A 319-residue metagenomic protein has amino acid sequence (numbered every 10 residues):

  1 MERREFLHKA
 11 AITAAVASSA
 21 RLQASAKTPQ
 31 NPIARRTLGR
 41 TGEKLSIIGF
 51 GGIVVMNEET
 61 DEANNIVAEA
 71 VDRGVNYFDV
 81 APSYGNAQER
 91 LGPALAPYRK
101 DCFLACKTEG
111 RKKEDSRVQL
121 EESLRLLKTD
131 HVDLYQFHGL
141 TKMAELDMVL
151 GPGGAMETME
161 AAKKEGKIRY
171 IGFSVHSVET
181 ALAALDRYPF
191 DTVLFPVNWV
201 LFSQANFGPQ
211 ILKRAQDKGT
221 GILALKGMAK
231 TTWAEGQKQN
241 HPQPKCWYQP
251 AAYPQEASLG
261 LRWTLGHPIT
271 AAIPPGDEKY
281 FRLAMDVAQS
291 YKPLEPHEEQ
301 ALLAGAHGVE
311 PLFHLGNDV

Functional and structural regions predicted by a protein language model:
M1-C102, T158, K164: N-terminal binding-site loop/beta-alpha segment at the start of enzyme catalytic domains that lines or forms
R4, L140-V319: Beta/alpha (TIM)-barrel catalytic core signal, keyed to glycine-rich beta->alpha loops juxtaposed to Asp/Glu that bind
L38, F50, F78, L91 (+7 more regions): Conserved, mostly hydrophobic/aromatic
G49, D79, D133-Q136, G172 (+2 more regions): Conserved beta-strand positions in the central sheet of alpha/beta enzyme cores
G51-D61, K107-E114, C246-A252: Active-site mouth loops of central-metabolism enzymes
E58-A70, K113-L127, H176-A184, A257-G260: Short, acidic/polar
C102-K112, L134-H138: A short, structured active-site edge motif that brings together acidic residues
R117-Y135, A161-E165: CE4/NodB-like, metal-dependent polysaccharide N-deacetylase domain that modifies extracellular/periplasmic N-acetylated
